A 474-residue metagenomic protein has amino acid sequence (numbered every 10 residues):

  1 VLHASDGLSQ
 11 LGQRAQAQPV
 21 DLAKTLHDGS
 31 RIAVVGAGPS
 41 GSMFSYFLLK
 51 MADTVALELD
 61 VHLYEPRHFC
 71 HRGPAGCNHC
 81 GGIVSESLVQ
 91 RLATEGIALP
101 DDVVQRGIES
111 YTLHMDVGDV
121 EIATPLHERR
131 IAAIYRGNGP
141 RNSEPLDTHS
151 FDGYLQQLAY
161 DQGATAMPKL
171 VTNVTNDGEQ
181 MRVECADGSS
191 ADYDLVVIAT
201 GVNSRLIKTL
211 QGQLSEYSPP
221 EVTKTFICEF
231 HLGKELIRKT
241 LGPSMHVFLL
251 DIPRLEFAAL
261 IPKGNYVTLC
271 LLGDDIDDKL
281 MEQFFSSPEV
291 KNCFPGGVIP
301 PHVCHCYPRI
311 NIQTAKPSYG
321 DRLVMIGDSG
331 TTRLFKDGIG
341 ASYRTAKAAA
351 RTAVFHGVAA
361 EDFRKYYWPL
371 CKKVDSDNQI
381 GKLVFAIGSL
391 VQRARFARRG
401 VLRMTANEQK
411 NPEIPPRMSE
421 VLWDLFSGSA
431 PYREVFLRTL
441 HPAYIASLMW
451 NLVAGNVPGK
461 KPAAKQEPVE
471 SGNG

Functional and structural regions predicted by a protein language model:
V1-I32, F47-D60, A464-G474: Extreme N-terminal leader/targeting segments of oxidoreductases
L8, V104, S143, N173 (+3 more regions): FAD/FMN-dependent oxidoreductases across multiple families
A37-G38: Glycine-rich Rossmann-fold phosphate-binding loop(s) that bind the pyrophosphate of adenine dinucleotide cofactors
F47-K50, Q157-F294: Predominantly flavin-linked oxidoreductase catalytic cores and closely associated redox partners
L49-N78: Glycine-rich FAD pyrophosphate-binding loop
H68-V120: N-terminal FAD cofactor-binding segment of flavoenzymes
C80-I83, E128-Q157, R205, C228-E229 (+1 more regions): Short beta-strand to alpha-helix junction loop
V354-G474: C-terminal helical "tail/cap" subdomain of flavin- and related membrane-associated enzymes
